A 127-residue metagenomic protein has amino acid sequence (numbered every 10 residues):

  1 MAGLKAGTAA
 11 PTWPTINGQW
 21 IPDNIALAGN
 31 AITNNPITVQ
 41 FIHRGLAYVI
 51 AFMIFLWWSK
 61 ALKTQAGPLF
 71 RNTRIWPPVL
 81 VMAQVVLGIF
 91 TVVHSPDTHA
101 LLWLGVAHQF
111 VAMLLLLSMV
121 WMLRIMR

Functional and structural regions predicted by a protein language model:
M1-R127: Polytopic transmembrane helical bundles with strong interfacial aromatic enrichment
